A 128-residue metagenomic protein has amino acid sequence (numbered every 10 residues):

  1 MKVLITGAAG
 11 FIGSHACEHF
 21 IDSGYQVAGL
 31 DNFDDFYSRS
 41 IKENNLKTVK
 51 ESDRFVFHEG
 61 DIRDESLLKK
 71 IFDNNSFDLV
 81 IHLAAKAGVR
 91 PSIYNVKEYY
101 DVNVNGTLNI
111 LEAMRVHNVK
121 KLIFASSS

Functional and structural regions predicted by a protein language model:
M1-S128: N-terminal Rossmann-like NAD(P)+-binding domain of SDR-like oxidoreductases, especially those catalyzing
